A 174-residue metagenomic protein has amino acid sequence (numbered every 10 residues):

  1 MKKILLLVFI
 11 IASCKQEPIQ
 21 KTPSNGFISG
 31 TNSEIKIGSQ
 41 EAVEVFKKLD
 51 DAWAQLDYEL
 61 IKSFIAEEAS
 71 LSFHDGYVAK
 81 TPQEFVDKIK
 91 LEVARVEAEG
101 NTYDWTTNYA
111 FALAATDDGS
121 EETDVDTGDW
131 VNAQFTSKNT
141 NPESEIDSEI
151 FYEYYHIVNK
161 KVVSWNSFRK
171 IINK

Functional and structural regions predicted by a protein language model:
M1-L7: Sec-dependent signal peptide recognition, specifically the positively charged N-region followed immediately by
I10-S13: C-terminal motif of bacterial Sec signal peptides marking the signal peptidase cleavage site
K15-E59, S63: Short, low-complexity N-terminal intrinsically disordered segments enriched in polar/charged residues
I19-Q20, W130-N132, I146-K174: Short beta-strand edge/turn micro-motifs at domain boundaries
K47-D51, S63-A79: Short, solvent-exposed secondary-structure junction/capping segments
L49, I61-K62, A69, F85 (+2 more regions): Hydrophobic pocket/interface hotspot
I65, F135-N139, R169: Short beta-strand segments enriched in hydrophobic/aromatic residues within well-folded beta-rich domains
V86-E143: Surface-exposed, charged secondary-structure patches
